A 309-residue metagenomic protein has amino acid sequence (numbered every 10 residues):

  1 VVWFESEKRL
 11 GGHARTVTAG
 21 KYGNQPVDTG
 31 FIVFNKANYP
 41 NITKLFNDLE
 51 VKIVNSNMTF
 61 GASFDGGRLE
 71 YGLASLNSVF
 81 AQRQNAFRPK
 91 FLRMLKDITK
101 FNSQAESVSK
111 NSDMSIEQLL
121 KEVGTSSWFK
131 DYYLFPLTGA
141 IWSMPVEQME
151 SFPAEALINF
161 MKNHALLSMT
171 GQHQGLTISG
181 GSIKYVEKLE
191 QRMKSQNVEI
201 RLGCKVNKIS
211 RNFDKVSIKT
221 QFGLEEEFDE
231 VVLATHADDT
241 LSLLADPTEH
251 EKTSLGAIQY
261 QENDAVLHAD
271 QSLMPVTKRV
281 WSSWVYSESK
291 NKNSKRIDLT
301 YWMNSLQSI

Functional and structural regions predicted by a protein language model:
V1-G20: Glycine-rich FAD pyrophosphate-binding loop
H13-A14, A154, S182: Conserved donor sugar-nucleotide recognition element shared by glycan-biosynthetic enzymes
A19-D28: Short glycine/proline- and charge-enriched loop/turn segments that cap or connect secondary-structure elements
Y22, G66-G67, Q221-G223: Glycine-centered tight beta-turn/hairpin loop motif at sheet-sheet or coil-to-beta transitions
Q25, K36-N159: Mobile amphipathic helical/loop "lid" adjacent to a hydrophobic cofactor/ligand pocket
F31-E50, V186-Q196: N-terminal Rossmann-like dinucleotide/flavin-binding domain of flavoprotein oxidoreductases that bind FAD/FMN
N159-T220, E226: Helical element adjacent to the flavin cofactor pocket in flavoenzyme catalytic cores
C204-I309: Mid-domain catalytic core of redox enzymes that form a hydrophobic substrate pocket/lid adjacent to a catalytic redox
